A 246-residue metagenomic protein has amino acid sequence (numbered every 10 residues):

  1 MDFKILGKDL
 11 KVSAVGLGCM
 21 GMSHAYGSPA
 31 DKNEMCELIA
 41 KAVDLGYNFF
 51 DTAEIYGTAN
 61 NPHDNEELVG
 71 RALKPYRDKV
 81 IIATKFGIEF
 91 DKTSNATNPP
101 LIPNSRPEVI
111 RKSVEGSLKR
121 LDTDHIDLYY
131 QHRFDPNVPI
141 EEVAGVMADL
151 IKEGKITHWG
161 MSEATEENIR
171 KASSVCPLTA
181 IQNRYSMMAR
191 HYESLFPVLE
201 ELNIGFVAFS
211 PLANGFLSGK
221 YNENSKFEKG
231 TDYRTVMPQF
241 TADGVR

Functional and structural regions predicted by a protein language model:
M1-I81: N-terminal binding-site loop/beta-alpha segment at the start of enzyme catalytic domains that lines or forms
L10-V15, G46-N48, Y76-V80, T123-D127 (+4 more regions): Short, well-ordered coil/turn segments that N-cap beta-strands
L17, M35, A42, F50 (+9 more regions): Conserved, mostly hydrophobic/aromatic
G21-N33, A96-R111, H132: Active-site mouth loops of central-metabolism enzymes
S23, E54-A59, R133-P136, Y185-M188: Short histidine/acidic/glycine/proline-rich micro-motifs that form metal- and phosphate-coordinating active-site loops
P29-A42, S105-L121, T165-K171: Short, acidic/polar
D78-P103: Structural motif corresponding to the early beta-alpha repeats
F134-R246: Beta/alpha (TIM)-barrel catalytic core signal, keyed to glycine-rich beta->alpha loops juxtaposed to Asp/Glu that bind
